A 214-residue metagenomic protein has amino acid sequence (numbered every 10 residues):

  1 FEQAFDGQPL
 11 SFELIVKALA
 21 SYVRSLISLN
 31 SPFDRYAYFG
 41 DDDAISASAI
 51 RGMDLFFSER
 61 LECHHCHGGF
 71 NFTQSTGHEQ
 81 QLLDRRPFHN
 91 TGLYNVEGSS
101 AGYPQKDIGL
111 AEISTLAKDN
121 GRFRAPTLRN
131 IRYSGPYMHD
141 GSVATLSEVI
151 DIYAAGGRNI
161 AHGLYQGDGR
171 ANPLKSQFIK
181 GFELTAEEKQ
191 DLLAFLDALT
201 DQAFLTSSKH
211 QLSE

Functional and structural regions predicted by a protein language model:
E2-I50, D54, S58, G68-T76 (+2 more regions): Post-cleavage N-terminal segment of exported redox proteins
S31-I152, R158-Y165, S207-E214: Short glycine/threonine-rich turn/loop motifs
I150-E183, E187: Active-site pocket scaffolds in enzymes
